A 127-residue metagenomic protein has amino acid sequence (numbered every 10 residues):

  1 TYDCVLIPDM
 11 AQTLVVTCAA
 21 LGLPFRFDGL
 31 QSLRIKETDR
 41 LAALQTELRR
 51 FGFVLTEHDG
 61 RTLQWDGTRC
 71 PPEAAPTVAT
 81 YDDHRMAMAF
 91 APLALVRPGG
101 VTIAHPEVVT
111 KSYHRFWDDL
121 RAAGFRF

Functional and structural regions predicted by a protein language model:
T1-F127: Short, structured segments at the rim of ligand-binding sites
